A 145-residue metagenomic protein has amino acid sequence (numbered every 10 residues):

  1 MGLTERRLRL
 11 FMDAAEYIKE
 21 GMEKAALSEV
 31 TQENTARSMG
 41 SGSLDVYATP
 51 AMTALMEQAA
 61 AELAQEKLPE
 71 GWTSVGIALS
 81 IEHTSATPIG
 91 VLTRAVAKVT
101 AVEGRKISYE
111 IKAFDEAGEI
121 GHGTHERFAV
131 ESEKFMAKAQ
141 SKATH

Functional and structural regions predicted by a protein language model:
G2-F11: Short, Lys/Arg-enriched N-terminal segments with co-localized hydrophobic residues within the first ~10-30 amino acids
D13-A48: Catalytic strand-loop segment that frames the active site of acyl-thioester-processing enzymes
K19-A25, A78, L92-R94, K106-S108 (+1 more regions): Intrinsic-disorder/low-complexity, polar/charged segments enriched in Ser/Thr/Lys/Arg/Asp/Glu/Gln
E29, K112, H125-E126: Residue-level structural signal for beta-strand termini and adjacent loop
A61-R94: Hydrophobic beta-strand-centered segment that forms part of the acyl-chain substrate-binding groove
I81-E116: Hydrophobic beta-sheet segments that form the core/acyl-binding groove of ACP/CoA-dependent acyl-chain-processing
G121, E126-H145: C-terminal output/interaction extensions
